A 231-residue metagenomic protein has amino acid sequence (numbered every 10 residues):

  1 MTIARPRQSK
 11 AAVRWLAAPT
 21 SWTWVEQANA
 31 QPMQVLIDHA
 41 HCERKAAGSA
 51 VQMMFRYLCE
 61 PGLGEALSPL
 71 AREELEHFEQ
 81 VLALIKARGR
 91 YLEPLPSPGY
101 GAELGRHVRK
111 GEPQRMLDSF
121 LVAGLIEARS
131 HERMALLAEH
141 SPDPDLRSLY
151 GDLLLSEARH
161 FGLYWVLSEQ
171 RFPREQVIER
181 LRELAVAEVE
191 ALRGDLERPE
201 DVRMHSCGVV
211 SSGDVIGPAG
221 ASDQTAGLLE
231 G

Functional and structural regions predicted by a protein language model:
M1-G231: Non-heme di-metal
